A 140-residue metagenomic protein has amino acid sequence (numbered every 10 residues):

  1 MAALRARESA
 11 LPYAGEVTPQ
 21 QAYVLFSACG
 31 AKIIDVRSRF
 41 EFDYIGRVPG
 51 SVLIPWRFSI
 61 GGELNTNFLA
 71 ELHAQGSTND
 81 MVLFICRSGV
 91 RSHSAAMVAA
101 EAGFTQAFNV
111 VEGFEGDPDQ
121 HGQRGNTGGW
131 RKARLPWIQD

Functional and structural regions predicted by a protein language model:
M1-A31, R39-M81, S92-D140: Rhodanese-like catalytic fold shared by cysteine-dependent sulfurtransferases and DSP/PTP-type phosphatases
D35, G89: Conserved G/P- and acidic residue-centered "switch" motifs that form tight phosphate/ATP-binding loops in soluble
F84-I85: Short, surface-exposed ligand- or partner-binding patches at beta-edge/loop junctions that are enriched in aromatics
